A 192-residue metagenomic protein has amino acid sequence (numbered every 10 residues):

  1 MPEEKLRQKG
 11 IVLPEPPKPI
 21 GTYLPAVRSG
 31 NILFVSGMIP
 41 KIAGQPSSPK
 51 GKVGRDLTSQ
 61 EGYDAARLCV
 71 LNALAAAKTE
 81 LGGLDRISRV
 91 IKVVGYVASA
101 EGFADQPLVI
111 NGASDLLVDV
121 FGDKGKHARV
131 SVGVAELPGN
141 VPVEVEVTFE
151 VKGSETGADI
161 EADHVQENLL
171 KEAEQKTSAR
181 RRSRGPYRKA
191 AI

Functional and structural regions predicted by a protein language model:
M1-I192: Short, polar/acidic, helix-capping and beta-turn segments at strand->helix junctions that line the mouths
